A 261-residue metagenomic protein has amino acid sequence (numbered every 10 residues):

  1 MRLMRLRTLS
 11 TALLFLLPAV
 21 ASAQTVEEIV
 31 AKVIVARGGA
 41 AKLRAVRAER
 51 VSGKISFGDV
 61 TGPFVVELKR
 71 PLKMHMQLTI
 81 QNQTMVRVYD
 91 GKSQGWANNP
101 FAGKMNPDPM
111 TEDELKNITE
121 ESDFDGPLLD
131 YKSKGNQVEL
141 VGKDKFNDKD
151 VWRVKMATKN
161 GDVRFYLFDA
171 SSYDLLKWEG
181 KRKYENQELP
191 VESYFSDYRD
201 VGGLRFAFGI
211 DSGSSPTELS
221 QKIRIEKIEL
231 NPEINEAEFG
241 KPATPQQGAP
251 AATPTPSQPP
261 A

Functional and structural regions predicted by a protein language model:
M1-L13: Bacterial N-terminal signal peptides that target proteins for export
A19-A23: Sec/Tat signal peptide C-region and signal peptidase I cleavage site
E27-G103, G135-G142: N-terminal mature ectodomain segment of secretory-pathway/periplasmic proteins
P63, V86, N106-P107, W152 (+2 more regions): A sequence-level detector of short linear motifs
W96-G126: Acidic/charged, solvent-exposed loop-and-adjacent secondary-structure segments enriched in E/D, K/R, S/T, and G/P
N117-K155, D174-E179: Short, conserved active-site entrance elements at the starts or edges of catalytic domains
N147-P242: Gly/Pro-enriched, hydrophobic low-complexity segments that function as extracytoplasmic propeptides/linkers
T244-A261: Compositionally biased, proline/threonine/alanine/serine-rich low-complexity intrinsically disordered stretches
